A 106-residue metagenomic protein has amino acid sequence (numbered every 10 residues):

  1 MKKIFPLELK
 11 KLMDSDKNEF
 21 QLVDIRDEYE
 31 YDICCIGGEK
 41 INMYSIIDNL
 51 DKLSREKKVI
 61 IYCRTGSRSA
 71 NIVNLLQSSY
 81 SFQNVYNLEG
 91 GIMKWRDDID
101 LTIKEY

Functional and structural regions predicted by a protein language model:
M1-F20, E28-K58, R68-Y106: Rhodanese-like catalytic fold shared by cysteine-dependent sulfurtransferases and DSP/PTP-type phosphatases
Y62-C63: Short, surface-exposed ligand- or partner-binding patches at beta-edge/loop junctions that are enriched in aromatics
